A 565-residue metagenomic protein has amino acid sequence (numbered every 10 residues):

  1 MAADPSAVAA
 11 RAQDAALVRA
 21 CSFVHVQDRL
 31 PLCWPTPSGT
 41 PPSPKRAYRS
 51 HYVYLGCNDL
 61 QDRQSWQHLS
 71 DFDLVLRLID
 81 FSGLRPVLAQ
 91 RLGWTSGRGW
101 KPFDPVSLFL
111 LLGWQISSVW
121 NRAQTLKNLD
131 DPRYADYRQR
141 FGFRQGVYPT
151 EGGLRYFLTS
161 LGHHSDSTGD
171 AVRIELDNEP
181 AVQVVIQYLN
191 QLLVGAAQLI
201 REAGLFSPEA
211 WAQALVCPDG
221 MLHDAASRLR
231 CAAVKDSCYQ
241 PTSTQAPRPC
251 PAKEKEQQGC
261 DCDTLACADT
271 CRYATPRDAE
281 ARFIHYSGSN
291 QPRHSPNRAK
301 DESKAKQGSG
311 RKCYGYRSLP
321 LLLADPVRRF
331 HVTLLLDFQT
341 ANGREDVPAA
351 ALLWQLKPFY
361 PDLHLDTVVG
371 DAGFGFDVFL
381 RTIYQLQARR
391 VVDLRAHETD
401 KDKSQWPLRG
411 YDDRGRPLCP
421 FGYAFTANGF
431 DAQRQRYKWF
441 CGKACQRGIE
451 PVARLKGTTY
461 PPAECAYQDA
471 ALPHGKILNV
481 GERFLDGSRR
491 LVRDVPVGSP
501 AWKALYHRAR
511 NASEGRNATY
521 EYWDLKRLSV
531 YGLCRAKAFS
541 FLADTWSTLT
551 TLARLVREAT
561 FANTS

Functional and structural regions predicted by a protein language model:
A2-S117, Y134-R140, R144-P149, Y156-R201 (+2 more regions): Dynamic "connector" segments at or just before major functional cores
S107-V119, S540-T551: Short, hydrophobic/amphipathic alpha-helical patches that form generic packing surfaces within helical domains
S118-R138, E514: Short, charged amphipathic recognition helices of the HTH superfamily and cognate SANT/SANTA-like modules
K127-D130, Y156-T367, A372-Q385: Polybasic low-complexity intrinsically disordered regions
L129, S404-C441, S488-Y531: Short amphipathic alpha-helical "interface-anchor" segments enriched in bulky aromatics
S160-H164, T242-Q291, W406-V480: Low-complexity, serine/threonine/proline-enriched polar segments
G343-V452: An internal, acidic/charged active-site-proximal segment that coordinates divalent cations and/or engages
K503-S565: Basic, amphipathic alpha-helical segments enriched in Lys/Arg and hydrophobic/aromatic residues
